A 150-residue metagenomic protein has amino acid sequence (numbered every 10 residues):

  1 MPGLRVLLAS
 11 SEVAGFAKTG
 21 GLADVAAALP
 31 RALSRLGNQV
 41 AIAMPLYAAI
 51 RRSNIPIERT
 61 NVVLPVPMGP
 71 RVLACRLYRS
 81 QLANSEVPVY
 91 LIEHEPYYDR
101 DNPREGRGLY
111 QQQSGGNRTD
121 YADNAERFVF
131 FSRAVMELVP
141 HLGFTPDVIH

Functional and structural regions predicted by a protein language model:
M1, L46-L142: A conserved catalytic-core segment of Leloir-type glycosyltransferases
M1-T19, M44-L46: Nucleotide-activated donor-dependent transferases that construct or modify glycoconjugates
R5, D147-V148: Structural motif
L7, A41-A43, Y90-I92: Hydrophobic/aromatic beta-strand patches that form the interior of the parallel beta-sheet core in alpha/beta enzyme
G15-A23, D120-N124: Alpha-helix N-cap/helix-initiation motif
L22-A32: Short amphipathic alpha-helix
N38-V40, V89, P146-D147: Hydrophobic anchor at the start of a short beta-strand that flanks the dinucleotide cofactor-binding loop
